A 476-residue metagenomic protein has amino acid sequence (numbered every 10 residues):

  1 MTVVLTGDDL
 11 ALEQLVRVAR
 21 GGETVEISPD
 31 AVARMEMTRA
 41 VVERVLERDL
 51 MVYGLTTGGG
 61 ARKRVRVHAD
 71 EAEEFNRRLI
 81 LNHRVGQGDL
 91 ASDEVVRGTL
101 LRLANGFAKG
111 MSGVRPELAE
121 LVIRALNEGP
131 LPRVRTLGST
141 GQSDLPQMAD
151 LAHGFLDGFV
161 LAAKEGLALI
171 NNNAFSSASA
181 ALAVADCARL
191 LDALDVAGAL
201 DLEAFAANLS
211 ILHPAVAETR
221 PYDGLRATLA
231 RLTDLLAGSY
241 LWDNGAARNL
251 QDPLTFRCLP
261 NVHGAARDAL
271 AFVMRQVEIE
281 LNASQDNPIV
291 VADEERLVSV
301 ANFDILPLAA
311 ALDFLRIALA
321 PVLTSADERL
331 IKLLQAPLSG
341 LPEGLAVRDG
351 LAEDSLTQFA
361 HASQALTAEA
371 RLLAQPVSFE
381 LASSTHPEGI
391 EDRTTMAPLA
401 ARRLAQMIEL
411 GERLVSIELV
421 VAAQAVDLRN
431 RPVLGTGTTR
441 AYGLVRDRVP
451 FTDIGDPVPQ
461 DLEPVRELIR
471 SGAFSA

Functional and structural regions predicted by a protein language model:
M1-E23, I27-R34, T38-L46, H68 (+4 more regions): C-terminal auxiliary extensions adjacent to catalytic cores
V25, V85-G86, K109: A glycine-/small-polar-enriched, mobile loop at the entrance of the PLP active site in fold-type I
R39, A72, N76, V96 (+1 more regions): Generic internal hydrophobic packing segments that stabilize the cores of diverse globular domains
D49-M51: Conserved SET/PR-domain catalytic core that frames the SAM/AdoMet-binding pocket
Y53-R78, N82-N105, R133-F155, F159-S177 (+1 more regions): FAD-binding core of FAD-dependent oxidoreductases, characterized by glycine-rich FAD pyrophosphate-binding loops
G110-L137: FAD-binding glycine-rich core of flavoenzymes that anchor FAD
